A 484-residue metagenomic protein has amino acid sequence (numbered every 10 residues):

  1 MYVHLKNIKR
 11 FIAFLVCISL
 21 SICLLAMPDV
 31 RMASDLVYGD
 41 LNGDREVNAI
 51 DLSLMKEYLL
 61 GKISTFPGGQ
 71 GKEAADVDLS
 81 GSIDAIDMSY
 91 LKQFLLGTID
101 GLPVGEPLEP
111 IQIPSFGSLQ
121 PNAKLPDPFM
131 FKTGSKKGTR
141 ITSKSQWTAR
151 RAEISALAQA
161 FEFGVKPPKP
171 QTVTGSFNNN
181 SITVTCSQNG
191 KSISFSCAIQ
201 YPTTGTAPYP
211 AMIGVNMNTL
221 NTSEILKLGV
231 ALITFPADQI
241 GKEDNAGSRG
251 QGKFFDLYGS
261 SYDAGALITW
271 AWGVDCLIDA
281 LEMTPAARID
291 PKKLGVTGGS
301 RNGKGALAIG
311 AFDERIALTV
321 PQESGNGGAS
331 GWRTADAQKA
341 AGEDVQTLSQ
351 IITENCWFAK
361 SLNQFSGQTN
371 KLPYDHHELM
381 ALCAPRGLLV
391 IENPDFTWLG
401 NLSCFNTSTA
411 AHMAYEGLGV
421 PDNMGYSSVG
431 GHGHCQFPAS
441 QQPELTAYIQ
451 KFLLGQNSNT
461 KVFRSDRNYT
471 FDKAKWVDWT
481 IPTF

Functional and structural regions predicted by a protein language model:
Y2-L108: Cellulosome-associated attachment modules in secreted, modular CAZymes
L108-S196, Y201-A207, A384-L388, N393-F484: Alpha/beta-hydrolase-fold serine-hydrolase catalytic core, especially in secreted/extracellular enzymes
A207-M212, L228-L232, D290-K293, E314-L318 (+2 more regions): Loop/turn elements at helix/coil->beta-strand transitions in domains of secreted/extracellular proteins
G214-P285, G325-T334: Cap/lid segment of the alpha/beta-hydrolase catalytic domain
T269, T297-G299, P321, A359-S361 (+4 more regions): Extended catalytic-interface subdomain
L277-K339, Q368: Primarily recognizes the serine-hydrolase "nucleophile elbow" in alpha/beta-hydrolase and SGNH/GDSL folds
E282, E323-G327, N355-C356, A384 (+1 more regions): Cell-envelope and extracellular/periplasmic
P321-L379, G400-S408, A414-P421: Mobile cap/lid helix-loop segments that gate and shape the active-site cleft of serine hydrolases
